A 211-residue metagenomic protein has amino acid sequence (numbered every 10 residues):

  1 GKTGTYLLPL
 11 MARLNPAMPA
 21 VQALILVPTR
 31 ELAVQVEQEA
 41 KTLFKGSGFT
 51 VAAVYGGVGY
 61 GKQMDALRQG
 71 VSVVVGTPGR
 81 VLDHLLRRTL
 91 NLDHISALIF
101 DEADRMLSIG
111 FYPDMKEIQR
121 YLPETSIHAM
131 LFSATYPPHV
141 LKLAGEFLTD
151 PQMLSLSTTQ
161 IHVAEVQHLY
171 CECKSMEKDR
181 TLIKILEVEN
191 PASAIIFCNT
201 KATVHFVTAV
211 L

Functional and structural regions predicted by a protein language model:
G1-L211: Conserved helicase RecA-like core
